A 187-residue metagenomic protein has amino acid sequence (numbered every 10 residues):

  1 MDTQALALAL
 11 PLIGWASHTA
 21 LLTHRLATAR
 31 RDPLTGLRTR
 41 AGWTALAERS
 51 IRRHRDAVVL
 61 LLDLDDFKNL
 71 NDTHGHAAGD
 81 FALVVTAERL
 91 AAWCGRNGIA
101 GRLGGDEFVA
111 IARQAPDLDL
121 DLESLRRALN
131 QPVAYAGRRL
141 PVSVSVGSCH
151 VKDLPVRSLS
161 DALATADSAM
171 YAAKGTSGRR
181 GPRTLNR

Functional and structural regions predicted by a protein language model:
M1-P33, R40-S50, R55-D56: Signal-transducing coiled-coil linker helices
A27-A45, L62-G75, V84: Conserved nucleotide-binding and Mg2+-coordinating catalytic segments in signaling enzymes
A29, E48-V58, L62, T73 (+2 more regions): Nucleotide second-messenger and two-component phosphorelay signaling modules
W43, A47, A82-L83, A87-L90 (+2 more regions): Heptad-repeat coiled-coil signal-transmission/dimerization helices
N71-G79, G104-G105: A short glycine-centered flexible hinge/capping loop motif at secondary-structure junctions
D72, R113, G175: Short, conserved catalytic or interaction motifs in soluble domains
A87-H150: GGDEF/GGEEF active-site signature
C149-R187: Catalytic-core segments of nucleotide cyclases and related cyclic-nucleotide turnover enzymes
